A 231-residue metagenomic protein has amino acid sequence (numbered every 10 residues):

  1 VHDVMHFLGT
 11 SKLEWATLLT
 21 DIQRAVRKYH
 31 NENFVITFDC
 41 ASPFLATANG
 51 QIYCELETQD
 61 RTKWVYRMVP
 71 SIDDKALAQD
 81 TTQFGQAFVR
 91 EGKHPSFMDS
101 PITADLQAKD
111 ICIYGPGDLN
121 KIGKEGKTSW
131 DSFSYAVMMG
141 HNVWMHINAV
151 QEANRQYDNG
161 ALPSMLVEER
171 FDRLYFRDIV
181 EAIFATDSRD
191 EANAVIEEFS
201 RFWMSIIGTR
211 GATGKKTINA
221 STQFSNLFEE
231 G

Functional and structural regions predicted by a protein language model:
V1-P101: Glycine-rich phosphate/ribose-binding loops and adjacent secondary-structure elements that form binding surfaces
I72-G231: C-terminal extensions of enzymes
